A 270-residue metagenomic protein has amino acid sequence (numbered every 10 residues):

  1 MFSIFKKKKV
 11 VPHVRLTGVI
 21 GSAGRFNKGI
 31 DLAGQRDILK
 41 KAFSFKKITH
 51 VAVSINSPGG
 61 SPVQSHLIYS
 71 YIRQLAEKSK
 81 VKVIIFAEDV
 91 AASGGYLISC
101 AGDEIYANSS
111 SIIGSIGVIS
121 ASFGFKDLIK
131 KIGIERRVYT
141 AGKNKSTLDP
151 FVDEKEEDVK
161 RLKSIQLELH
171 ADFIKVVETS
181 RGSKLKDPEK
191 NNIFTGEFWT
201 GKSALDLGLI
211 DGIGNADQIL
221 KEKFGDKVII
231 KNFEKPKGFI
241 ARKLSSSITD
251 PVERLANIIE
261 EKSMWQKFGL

Functional and structural regions predicted by a protein language model:
M1-N108, I119-L270: N-terminal organellar transit peptides
I112: Short glycine/proline-centered loop/turn elements that form peptide/ligand docking sites
